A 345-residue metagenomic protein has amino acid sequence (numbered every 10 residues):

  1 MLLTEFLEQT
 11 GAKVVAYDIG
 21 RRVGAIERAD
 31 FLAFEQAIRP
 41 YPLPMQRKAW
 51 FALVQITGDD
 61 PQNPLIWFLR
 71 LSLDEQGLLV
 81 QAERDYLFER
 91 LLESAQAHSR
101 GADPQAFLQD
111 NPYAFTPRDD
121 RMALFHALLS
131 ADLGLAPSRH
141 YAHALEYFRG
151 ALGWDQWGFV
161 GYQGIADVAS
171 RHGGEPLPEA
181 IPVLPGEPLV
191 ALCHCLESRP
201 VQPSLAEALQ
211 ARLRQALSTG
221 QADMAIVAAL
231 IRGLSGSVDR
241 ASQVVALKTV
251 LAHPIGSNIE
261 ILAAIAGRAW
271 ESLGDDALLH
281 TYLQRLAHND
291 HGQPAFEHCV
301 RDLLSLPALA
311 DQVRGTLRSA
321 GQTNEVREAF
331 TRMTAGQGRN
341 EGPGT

Functional and structural regions predicted by a protein language model:
M1-A211: Phosphoinositide system proteins, centered on phosphoinositide phosphatases and their trafficking scaffolds
L53, L91, A95, N111-D132 (+8 more regions): Aromatic-residue detector
G174-H280: A contiguous, surface-oriented mixed alpha/beta subdomain in the mid-to-C-terminal portion of proteins that forms
G233-T345: Alpha-helical oligomerization segments
